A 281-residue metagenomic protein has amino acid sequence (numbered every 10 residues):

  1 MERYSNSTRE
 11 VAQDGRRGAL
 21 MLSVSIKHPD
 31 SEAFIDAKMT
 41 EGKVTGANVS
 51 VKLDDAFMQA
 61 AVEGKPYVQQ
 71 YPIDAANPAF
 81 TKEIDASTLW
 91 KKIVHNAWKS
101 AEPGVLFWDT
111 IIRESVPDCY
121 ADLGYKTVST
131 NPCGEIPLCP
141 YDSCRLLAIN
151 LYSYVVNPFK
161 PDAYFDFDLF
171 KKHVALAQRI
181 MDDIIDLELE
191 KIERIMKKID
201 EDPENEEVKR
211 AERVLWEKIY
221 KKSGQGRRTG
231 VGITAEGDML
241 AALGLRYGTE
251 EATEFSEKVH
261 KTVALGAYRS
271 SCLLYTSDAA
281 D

Functional and structural regions predicted by a protein language model:
M1, V11-D14, K99-S223, R228 (+1 more regions): Function-dense linear segments that define catalytic or interfacial modules in macromolecule-processing proteins
E2-R9, E254-S270: Glycine-rich and small/hydrophobic secondary-structure elements
R17-L22, G46-K52, Q69-D74, G104-I111 (+2 more regions): Short coil/turn segments at secondary-structure boundaries
L20-L22, E41-G42, D166, K218-K222 (+1 more regions): Short beta-alpha connecting loops at secondary-structure transitions that line or flank enzyme active sites
A33-M39: Short active-site loop/helix that positions an aromatic residue
L53-L89: Polar, glycine-rich mid-to-C-terminal structural blocks that act as macromolecule-binding/assembly scaffolds
Y275-D281: Conserved small/polar residues in nucleotide/adenosyl-binding loops
